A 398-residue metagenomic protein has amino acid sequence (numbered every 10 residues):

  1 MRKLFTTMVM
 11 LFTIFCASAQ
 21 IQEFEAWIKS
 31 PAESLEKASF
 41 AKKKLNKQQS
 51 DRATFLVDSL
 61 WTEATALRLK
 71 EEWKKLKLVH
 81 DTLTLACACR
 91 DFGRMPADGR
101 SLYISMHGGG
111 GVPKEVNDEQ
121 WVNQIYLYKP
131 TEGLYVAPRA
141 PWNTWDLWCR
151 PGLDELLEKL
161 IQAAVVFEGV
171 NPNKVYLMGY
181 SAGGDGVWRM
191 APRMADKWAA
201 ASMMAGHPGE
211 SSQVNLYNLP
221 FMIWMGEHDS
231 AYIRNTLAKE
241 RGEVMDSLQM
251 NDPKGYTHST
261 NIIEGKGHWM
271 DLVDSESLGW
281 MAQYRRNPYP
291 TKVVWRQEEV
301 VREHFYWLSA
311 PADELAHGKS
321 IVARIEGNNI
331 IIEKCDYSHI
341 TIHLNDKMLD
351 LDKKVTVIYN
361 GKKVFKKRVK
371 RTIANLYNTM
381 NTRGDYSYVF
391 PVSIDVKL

Functional and structural regions predicted by a protein language model:
Q20-R100, K363-V364, R368-P391, K397-L398: A domain-start/cap signature at the N-terminus of enzymes
I21, S230, T236-A238, L248-I330 (+1 more regions): C-terminal catalytic histidine-bearing segment of alpha/beta-hydrolase fold enzymes
F92-D98, W145-A182, R193-K197: Gly/Ser-rich "nucleophile elbow"/oxyanion-hole loop immediately N-terminal to the catalytic nucleophile in hydrolases
G99-V166: Active-site machinery of serine-nucleophile hydrolases
G183-V187: Catalytic nucleophile loop
D196-P208, Q213: A conserved short beta-strand
M222-G226: Short beta-strand/loop motif that positions the catalytic acidic residue of the alpha/beta-hydrolase fold
R296-L398: C-terminal beta-sandwich/jelly-roll accessory domains of carbohydrate-active enzymes
